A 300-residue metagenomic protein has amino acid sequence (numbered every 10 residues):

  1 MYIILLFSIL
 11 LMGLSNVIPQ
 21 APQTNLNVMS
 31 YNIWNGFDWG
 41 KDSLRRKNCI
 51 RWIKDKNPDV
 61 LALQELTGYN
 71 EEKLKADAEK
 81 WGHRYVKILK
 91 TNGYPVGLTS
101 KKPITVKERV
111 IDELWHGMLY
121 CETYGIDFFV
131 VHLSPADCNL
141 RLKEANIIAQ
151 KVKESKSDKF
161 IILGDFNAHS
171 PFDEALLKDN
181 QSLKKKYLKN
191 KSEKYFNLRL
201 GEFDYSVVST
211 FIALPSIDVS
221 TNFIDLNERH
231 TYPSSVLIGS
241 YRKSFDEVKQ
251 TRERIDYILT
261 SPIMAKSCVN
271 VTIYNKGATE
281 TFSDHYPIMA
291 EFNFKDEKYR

Functional and structural regions predicted by a protein language model:
Y2-I3, N16-E79, K295-R300: N-terminal, active-site-proximal structural segment of metallo-dependent hydrolase catalytic domains
I3-G13: Sec-dependent N-terminal signal peptides
Q20-V28, K101-T105, W115-V131, A265 (+1 more regions): Beta-strand-turn-beta hairpins that frame and shape the catalytic cleft of phosphate-ester-processing enzymes
L26-I33, C49-N70, F128, I148-L177 (+4 more regions): Active-site beta-strand/loop signature of hydrolases that rely on acidic residues for catalysis
N35-D38, G68-E72, A136-C138, A168-E174 (+2 more regions): Active-site environment of divalent metal-dependent phosphoester hydrolases
R45-C49, N70, L74, R141-E144 (+2 more regions): Stable alpha-helical elements in mature extracytoplasmic
L63-K143: Structured beta-strand-rich core segments of catalytic domains in phosphoester-bond hydrolases
R109-V110, E154-S155, F172-R300: Metal-dependent phosphoester-hydrolase catalytic domains
